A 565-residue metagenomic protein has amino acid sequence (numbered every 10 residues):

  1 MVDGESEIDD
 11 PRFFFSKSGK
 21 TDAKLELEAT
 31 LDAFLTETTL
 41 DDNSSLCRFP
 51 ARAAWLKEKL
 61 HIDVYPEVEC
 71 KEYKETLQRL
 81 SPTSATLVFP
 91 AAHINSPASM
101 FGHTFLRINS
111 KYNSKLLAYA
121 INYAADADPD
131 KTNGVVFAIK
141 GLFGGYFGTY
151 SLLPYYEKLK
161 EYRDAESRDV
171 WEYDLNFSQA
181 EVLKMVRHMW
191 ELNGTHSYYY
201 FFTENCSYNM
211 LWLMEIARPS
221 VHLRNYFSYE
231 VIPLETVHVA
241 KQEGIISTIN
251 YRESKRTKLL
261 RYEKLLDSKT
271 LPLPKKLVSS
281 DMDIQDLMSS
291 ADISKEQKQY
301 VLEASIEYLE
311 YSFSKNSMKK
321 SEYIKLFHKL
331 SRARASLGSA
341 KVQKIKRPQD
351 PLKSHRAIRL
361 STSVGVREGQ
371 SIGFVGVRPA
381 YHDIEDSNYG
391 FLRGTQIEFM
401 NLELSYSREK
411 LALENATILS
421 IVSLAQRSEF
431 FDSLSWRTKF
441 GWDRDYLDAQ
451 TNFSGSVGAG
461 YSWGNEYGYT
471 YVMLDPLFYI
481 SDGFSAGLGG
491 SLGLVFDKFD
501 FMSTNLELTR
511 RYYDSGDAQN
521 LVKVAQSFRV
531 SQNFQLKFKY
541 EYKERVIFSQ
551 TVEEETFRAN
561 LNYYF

Functional and structural regions predicted by a protein language model:
M1-I139, L287-S423, F496: N-terminal accessory segments that precede or flank the first globular/catalytic domain
Y155-V231, P476-F478, R545-I547: Active-site nucleophile-His-acid catalytic modules used for acyl/amide transfer and hydrolysis across diverse enzymes
E235-L326: Long, charge-rich alpha-helical interaction segments
I358-T362, E398-M400, D432-T438, G468-L474 (+5 more regions): Transmembrane beta-strands of outer-membrane beta-barrel proteins
V364-F374, L404-E414, W442-F453, E466-Y467 (+4 more regions): Solvent-exposed loop/turn segments connecting transmembrane beta-strands in outer-membrane beta-barrel proteins
V375, A416-I418, G455-A459, L488-L492 (+2 more regions): Membrane-embedded beta-strands of outer-membrane beta-barrel proteins, especially the hydrophobic/small aromatic
V377, E553-F565: Outer-membrane beta-barrel "beta-signal"
D383-G390, S423-F431, S462-Y471, F496-L506 (+2 more regions): Repeated loop/turn-to-beta-strand initiation elements of outer-membrane beta-barrel proteins
